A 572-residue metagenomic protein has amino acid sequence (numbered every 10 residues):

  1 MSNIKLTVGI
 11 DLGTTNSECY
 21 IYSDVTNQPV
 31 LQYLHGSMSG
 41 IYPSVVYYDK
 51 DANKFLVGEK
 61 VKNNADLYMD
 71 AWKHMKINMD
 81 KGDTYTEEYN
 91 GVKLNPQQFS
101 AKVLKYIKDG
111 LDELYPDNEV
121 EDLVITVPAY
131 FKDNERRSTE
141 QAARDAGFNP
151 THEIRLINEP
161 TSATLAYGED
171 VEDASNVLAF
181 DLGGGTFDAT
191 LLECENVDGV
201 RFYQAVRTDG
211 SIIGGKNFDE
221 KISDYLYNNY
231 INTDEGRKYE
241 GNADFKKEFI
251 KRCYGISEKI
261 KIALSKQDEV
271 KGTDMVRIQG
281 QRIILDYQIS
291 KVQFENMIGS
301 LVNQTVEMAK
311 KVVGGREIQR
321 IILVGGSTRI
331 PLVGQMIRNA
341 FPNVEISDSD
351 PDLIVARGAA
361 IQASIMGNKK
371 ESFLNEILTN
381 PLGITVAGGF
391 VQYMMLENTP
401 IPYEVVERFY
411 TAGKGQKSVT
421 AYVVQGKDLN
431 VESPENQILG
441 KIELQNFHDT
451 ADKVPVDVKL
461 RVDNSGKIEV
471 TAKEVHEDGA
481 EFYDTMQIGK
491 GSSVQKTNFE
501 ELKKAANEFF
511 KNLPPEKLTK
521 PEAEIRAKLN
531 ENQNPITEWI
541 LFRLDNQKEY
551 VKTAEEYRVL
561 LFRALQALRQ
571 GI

Functional and structural regions predicted by a protein language model:
M1-K5, I154-L182, I354-F373: Conserved phosphate-binding catalytic cores of ATP/NTP-utilizing and phosphoryl-transfer enzymes
S2-P29, E169-Q204, L323, V454-H476: Gly/Thr-rich phosphate-binding beta-strand-loop-beta motif of the actin/hexokinase/Hsp70
Y22-G147, N158, G214-V270, V405-V406 (+1 more regions): Phosphate-binding loop and its immediate beta->loop->alpha context in nucleotide/phosphate-handling enzymes
V30-L31, Y203-I212, Y239-N242, N343-S347 (+1 more regions): Short beta-alpha connecting loops at secondary-structure transitions that line or flank enzyme active sites
Y33-S37, R155-T161, I212-I213, S347-A356: Active-site nucleophile and cofactor-binding loops and adjacent substrate-binding regions of central metabolic enzymes
I41-V45, K60, N118, L191-L285 (+2 more regions): Phosphate-binding glycine-rich/basic clefts of nucleotide- and phosphate-handling proteins, predominantly
Y42, D49-D51, R201, I283-G299 (+4 more regions): Acidic low-complexity intrinsically disordered segments
N228-I231, A263-E371, E443, D452: Helical "lid/coupling" subdomains associated with nucleotide-phosphate turnover
